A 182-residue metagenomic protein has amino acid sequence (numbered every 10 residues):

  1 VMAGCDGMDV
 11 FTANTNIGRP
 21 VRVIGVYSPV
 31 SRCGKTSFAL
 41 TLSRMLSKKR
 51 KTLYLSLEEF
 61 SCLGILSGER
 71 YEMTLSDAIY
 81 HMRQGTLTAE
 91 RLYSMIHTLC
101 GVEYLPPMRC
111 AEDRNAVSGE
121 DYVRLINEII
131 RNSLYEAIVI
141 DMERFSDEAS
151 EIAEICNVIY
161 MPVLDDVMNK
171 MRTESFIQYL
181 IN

Functional and structural regions predicted by a protein language model:
V1-V23, R70-S76, Y80-E90, M171 (+1 more regions): Acidic-aromatic/histidine active-site loop/patch
G18-E59, L63, S67: Walker A/P-loop phosphate-binding motif and the immediately C-terminal alpha-helix
G25-Y27, L55, P106-P107, V139-D141 (+1 more regions): Conserved beta-strand segments of the P-loop GTPase G domain that flank and frequently precede/overlap
S31-G34, C110-V117, F145-D147, D165-K170: Short acidic, S/G/P-rich loop/turn micro-motifs used as interaction or catalytic elements
T41, S67-R70, G119-E120, I152-C156 (+1 more regions): Short, glycine/charged-enriched secondary-structure capping and boundary segments
K49-Y104: Phosphate-binding loop that captures ATP/GTP phosphates
Q84-L99, Y104-E143: Cytosolic-facing regulatory segments adjacent to core modules
R131-S133, A137, M142-N182: Conserved catalytic-core segment of NTP-binding enzymes
